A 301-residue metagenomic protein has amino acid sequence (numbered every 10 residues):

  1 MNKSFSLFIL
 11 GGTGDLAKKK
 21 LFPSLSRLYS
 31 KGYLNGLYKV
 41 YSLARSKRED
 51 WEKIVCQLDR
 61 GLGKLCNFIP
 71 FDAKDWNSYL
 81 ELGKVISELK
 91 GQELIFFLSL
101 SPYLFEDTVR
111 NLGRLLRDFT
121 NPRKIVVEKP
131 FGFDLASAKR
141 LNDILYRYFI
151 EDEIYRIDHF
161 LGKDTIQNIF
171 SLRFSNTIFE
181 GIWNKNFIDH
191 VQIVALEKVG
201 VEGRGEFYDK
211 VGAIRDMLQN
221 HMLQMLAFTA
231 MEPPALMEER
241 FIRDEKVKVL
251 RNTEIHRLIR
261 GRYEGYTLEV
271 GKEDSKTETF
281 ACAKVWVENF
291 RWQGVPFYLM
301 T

Functional and structural regions predicted by a protein language model:
M1-V126, F131-T301: Secretory/organelle targeting and membrane-embedding segments
